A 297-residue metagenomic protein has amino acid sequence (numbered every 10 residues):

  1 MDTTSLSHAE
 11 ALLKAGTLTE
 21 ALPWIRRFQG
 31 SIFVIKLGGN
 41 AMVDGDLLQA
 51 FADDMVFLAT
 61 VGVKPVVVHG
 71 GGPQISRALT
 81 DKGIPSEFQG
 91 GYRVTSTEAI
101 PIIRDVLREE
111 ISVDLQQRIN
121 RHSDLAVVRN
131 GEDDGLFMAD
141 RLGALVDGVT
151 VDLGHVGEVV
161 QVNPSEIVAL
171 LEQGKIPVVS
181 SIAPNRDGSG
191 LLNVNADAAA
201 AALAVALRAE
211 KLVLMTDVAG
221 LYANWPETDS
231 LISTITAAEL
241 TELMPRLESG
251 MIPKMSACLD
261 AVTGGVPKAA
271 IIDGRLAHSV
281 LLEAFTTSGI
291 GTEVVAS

Functional and structural regions predicted by a protein language model:
M1-R275, L282-S288, V295-S297: Nucleotide/pyrophosphate-binding catalytic subdomain
